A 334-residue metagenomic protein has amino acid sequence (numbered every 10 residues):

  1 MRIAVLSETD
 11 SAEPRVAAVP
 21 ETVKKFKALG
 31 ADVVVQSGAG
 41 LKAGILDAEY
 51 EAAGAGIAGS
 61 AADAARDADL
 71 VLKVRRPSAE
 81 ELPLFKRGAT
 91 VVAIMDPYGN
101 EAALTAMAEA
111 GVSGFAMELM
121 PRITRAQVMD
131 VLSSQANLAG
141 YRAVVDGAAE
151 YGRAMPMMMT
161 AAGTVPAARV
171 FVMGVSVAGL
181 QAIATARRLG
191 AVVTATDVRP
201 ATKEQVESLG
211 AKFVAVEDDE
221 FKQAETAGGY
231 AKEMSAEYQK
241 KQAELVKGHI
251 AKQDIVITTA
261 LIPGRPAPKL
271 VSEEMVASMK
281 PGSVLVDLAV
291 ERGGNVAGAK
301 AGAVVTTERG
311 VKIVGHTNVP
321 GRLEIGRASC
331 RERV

Functional and structural regions predicted by a protein language model:
R2-A106, A110: An N-terminal-biased, well-structured beta-alpha scaffold segment characteristic of Rossmann-like dinucleotide-binding
L6-I45, P156-K252: Glycine-rich phosphate/diphosphate-binding loop of Rossmann-like nucleotide-binding domains
E8-D10, S37-G40, A62, R76-P77 (+8 more regions): Short, ordered loop/turn segments at secondary-structure junctions
V23, D47, L82, L104 (+4 more regions): Generic hydrophobic/aromatic pocket-lining and core-packing "Φ" positions
A55-D69, R76-P77, A224-V256, A260-A277 (+1 more regions): A structured beta-alpha segment of the ubiquitous adenosine-cofactor-binding alpha/beta core
R87-G88, P166-R169, G282: Phosphate-coordination loops involved in phosphoryl transfer and adenosine-cofactor binding
Y98-T124, R265-N318: Rossmann-fold NAD(P)-binding glycine/threonine-rich loop
E118-A161, A167, V290, N295-R333: Adenosine-phosphate binding glycine-rich loop
